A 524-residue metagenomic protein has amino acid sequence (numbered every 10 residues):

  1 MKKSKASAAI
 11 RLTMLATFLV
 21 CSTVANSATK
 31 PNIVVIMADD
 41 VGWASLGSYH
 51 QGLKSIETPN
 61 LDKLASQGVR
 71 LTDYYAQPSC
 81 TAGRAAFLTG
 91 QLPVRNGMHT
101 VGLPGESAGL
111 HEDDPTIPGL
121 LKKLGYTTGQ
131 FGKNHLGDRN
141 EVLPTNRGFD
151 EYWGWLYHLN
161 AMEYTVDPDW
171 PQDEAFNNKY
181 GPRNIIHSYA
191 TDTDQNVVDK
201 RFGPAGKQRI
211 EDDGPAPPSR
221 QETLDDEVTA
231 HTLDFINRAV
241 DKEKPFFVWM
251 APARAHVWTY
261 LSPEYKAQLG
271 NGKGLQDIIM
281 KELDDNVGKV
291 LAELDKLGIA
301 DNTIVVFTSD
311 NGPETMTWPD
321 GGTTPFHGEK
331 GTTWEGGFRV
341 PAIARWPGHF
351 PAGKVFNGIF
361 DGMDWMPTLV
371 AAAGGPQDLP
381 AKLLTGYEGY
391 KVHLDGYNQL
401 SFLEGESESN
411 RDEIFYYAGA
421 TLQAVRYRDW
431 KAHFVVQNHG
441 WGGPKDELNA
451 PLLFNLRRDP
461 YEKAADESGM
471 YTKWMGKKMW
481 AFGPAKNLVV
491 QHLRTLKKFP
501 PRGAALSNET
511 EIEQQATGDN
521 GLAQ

Functional and structural regions predicted by a protein language model:
K2, I10, L19, V24-P451 (+2 more regions): Formylglycine-dependent sulfatase
A6: Short, conserved "active-site rim" segments that organize catalytic pockets and cofactor/ligand binding
